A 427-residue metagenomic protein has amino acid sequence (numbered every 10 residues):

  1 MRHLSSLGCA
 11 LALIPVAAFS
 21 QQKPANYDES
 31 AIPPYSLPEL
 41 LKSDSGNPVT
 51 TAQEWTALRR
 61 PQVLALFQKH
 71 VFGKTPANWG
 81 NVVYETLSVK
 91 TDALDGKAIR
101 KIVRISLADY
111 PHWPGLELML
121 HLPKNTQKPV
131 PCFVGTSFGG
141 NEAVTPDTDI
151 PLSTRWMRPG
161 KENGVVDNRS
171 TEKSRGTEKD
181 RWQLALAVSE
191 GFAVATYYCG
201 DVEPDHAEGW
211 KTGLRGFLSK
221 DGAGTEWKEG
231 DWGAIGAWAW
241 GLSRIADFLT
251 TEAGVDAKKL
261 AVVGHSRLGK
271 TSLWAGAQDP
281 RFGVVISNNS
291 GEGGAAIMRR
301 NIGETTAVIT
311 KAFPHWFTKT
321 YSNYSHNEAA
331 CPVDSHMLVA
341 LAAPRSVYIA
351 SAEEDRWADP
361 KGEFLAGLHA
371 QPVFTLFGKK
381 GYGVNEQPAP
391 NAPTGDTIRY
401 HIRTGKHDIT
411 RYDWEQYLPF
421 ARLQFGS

Functional and structural regions predicted by a protein language model:
Q21-T75: N-terminal pre-domain segments of enzymes
T75-Q127, P159-G160: N-terminal cap/lid segment of alpha/beta-hydrolase-fold proteins
L118-M119, K128-F138: Short beta-strand element of the alpha/beta-hydrolase
G135-T251, M298-R300: Cap/lid segment of the alpha/beta-hydrolase catalytic domain
L214-F217, D221, S287-L338, E363-E386: Mobile cap/lid helix-loop segments that gate and shape the active-site cleft of serine hydrolases
R244-E304, N327: Primarily recognizes the serine-hydrolase "nucleophile elbow" in alpha/beta-hydrolase and SGNH/GDSL folds
A343-A358, T404: Conserved strand-to-loop "acid loop" that flanks and positions the catalytic carboxylate
K361, G367-S427: C-terminal catalytic histidine-bearing segment of alpha/beta-hydrolase fold enzymes
